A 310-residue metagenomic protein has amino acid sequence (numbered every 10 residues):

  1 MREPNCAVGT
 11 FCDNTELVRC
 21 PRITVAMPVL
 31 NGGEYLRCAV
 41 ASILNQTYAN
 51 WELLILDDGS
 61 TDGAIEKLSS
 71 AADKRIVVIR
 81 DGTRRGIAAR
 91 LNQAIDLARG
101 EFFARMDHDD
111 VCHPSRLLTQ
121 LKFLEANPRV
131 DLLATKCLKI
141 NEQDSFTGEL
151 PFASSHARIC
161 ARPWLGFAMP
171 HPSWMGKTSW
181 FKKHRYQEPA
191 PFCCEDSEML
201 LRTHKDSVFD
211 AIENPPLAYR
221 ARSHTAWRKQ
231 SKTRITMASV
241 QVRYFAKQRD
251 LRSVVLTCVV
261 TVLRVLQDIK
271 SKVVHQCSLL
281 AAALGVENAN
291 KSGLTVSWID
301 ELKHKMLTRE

Functional and structural regions predicted by a protein language model:
M1-L44: N-proximal low-complexity "stem/linker" segments adjacent to membrane-targeting elements
C20-I23, C38, L44-I55, G63 (+1 more regions): Short loop->beta transition adjacent to catalytic acidic/histidine clusters or analogous donor-positioning motifs
V25, D96, H113, T135 (+1 more regions): Conserved nucleotide-sugar donor-binding catalytic segment
E34-R37, D62-S70, V111, S115: Acidic helix N-cap motif at the loop->helix transition within catalytic regions of sugar-transfer enzymes
A49, D57-E66, T83, D107: A conserved acidic beta->alpha catalytic loop
D81-A98, T119: Glycine-rich, basic loop-to-helix element that forms the pyrophosphate-binding segment of sugar-nucleotide handling
F103: Short aromatic/hydrophobic "clamp" motif used to bind/position activated sugar donors
S115-T147: Conserved donor NDP-sugar-binding/catalytic core segment of glycosyltransferases
